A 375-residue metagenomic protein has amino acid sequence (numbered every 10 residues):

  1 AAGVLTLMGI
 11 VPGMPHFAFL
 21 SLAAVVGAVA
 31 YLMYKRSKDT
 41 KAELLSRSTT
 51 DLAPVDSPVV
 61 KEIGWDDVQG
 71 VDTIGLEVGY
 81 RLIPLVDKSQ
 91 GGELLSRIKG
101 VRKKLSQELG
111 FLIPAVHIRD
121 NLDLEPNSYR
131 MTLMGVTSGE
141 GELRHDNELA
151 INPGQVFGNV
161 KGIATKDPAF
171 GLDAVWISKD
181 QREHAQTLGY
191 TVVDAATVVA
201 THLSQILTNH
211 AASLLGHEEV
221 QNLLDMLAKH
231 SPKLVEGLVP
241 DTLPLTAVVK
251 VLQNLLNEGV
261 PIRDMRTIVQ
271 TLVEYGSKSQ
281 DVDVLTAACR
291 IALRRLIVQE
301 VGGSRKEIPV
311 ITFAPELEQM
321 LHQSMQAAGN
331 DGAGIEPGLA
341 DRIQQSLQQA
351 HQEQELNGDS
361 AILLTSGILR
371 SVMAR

Functional and structural regions predicted by a protein language model:
A1-Y31: Transmembrane helix-loop junctions at the membrane interface of multipass transporters and ion channels
F17-S21, L32-S46: Juxtamembrane/interface segments at transmembrane-helix termini
F19-L22, L32, H322-Q323, A374-R375: Short acidic, glycine/serine/threonine-rich loops at helix termini
T40-R375: Membrane-embedded alpha-helical signal segments
